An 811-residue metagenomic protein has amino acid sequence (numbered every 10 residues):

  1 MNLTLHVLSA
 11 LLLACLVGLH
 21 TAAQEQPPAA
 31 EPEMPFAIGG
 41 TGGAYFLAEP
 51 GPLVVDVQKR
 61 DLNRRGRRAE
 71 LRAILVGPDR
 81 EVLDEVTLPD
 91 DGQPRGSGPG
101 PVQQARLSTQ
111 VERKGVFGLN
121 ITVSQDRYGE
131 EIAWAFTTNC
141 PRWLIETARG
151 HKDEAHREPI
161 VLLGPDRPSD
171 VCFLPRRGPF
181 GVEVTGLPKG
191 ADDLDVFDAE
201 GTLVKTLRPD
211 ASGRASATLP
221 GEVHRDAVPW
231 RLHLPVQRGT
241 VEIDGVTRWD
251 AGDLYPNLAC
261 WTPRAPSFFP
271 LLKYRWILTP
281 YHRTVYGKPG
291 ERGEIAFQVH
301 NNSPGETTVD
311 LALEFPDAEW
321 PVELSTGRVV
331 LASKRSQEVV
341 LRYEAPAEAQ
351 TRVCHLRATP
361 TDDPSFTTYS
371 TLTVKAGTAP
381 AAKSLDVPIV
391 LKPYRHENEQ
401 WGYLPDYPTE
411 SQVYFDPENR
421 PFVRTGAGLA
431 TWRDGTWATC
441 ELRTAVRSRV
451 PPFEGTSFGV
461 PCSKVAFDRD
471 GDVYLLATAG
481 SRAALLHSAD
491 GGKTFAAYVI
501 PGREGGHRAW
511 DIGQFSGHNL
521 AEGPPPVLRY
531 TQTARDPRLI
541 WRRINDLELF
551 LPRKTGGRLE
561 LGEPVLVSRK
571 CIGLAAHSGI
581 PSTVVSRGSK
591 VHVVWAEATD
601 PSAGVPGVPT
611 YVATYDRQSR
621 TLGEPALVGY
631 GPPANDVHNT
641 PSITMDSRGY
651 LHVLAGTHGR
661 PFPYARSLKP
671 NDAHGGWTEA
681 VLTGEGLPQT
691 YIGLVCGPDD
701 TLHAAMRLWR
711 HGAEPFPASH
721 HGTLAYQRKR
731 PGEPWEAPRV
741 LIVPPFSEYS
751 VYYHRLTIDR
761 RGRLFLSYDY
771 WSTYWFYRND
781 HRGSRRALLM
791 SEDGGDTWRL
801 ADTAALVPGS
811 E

Functional and structural regions predicted by a protein language model:
M1-H6: Positively charged n-region of N-terminal signal peptides that target proteins for export
V7-G18: Bacterial N-terminal signal peptides
Q24-Y281, P289, K383: Acidic, Ser/Thr/Pro
G66-R68, E81, K189-A191, R225 (+4 more regions): A cross-taxa feature marking solvent-exposed loop/turn segments within ectodomains of secreted and single-pass membrane
Q110, E222, E344-Q350: Short, surface-exposed loop/turn segments at beta-strand-coil junctions that are enriched for proline with nearby
H282-F297, V322-L331, S336-V339, P346-A347 (+3 more regions): Extracellular, repeat-based ectodomains that mediate carbohydrate processing or recognition
V299-S303: Asparagine-centered strand-capping/turn motif at beta-strand->loop junctions
T308-F315: Short, well-ordered beta-strand segments
